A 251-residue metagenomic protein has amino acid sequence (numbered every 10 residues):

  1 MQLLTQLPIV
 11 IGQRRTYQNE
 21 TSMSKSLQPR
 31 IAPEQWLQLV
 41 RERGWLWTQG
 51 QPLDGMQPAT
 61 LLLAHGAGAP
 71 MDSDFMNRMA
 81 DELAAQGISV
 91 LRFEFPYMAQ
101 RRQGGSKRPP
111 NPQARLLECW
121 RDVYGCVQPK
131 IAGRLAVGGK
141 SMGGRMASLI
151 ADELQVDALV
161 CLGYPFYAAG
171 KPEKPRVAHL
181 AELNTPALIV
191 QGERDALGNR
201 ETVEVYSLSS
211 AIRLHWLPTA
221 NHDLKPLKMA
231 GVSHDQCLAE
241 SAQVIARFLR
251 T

Functional and structural regions predicted by a protein language model:
E34-G133, N221-K228: Serine-hydrolase catalytic machinery in alpha/beta-hydrolase-like enzymes
V137-G139, L162: Short beta-strand immediately N-terminal to the catalytic nucleophile in serine-hydrolase-like folds
G139-G143, A147: Gly/Ala-rich beta-loop-alpha elbow adjacent to hydrolase catalytic centers
Q155-P165: A conserved short beta-strand
L183, I189-Q191: Short beta-strand/loop motif that positions the catalytic acidic residue of the alpha/beta-hydrolase fold
A196-E201: Conserved alpha/beta-hydrolase "acid-adjacent" motif
S209-K225: Catalytic histidine neighborhood in serine/cysteine hydrolases with alpha/beta-hydrolase-type architecture
M229-T251: Catalytic active-site module of serine/aspartate enzymes centered on a nucleophile-bearing elbow/loop
